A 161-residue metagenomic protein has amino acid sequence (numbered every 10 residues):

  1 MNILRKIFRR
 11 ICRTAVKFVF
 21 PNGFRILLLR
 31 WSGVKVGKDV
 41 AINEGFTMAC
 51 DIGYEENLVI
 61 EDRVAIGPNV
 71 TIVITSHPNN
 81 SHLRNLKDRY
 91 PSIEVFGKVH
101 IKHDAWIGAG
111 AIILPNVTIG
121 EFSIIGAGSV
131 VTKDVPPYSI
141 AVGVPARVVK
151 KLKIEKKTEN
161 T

Functional and structural regions predicted by a protein language model:
M1-V34, K38-D39, R63, S76-D88 (+3 more regions): Terminal amphipathic alpha-helical/low-complexity segments used for targeting or macromolecular assembly
G23-F24, E55, G108, G126: Short, conserved clusters of charged catalytic residues that mark active-site and nucleotide-handling motifs
E44-T118, V144-P145, L152-E155, E159: Flexible, glycine/small-residue-enriched loop-and-beta-strand segment within the central core of proteins
T118-I119, I125, K133: Cytosol-/stroma-facing membrane-proximal "stalk/adaptor" domains immediately downstream of transmembrane anchors
K133-D134, P145: Conserved functional loop/turn residues at catalytic and ligand-binding sites
Y138-S139: Extracellular disulfide-bonded cysteine-rich modules/repeats
